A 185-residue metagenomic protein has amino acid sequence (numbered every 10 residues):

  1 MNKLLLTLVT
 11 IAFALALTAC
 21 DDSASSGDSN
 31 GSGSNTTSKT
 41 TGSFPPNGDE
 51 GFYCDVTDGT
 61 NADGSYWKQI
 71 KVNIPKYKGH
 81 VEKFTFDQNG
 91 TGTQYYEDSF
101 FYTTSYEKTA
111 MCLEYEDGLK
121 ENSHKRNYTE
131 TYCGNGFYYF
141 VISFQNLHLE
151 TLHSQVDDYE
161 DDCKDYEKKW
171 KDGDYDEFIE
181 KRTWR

Functional and structural regions predicted by a protein language model:
M1-L4: Positively charged n-region of N-terminal signal peptides that target proteins for export
L6-A12: Sec-dependent N-terminal signal peptides
A16-A19: C-terminal motif of bacterial Sec signal peptides marking the signal peptidase cleavage site
D21-S23: Bacterial signal peptide processing site
S25-S43: N-terminal, intrinsically disordered, polar/charged segments of Gram-positive cell-envelope systems that serve as
F44-R185: Subset-of-secretome marker
